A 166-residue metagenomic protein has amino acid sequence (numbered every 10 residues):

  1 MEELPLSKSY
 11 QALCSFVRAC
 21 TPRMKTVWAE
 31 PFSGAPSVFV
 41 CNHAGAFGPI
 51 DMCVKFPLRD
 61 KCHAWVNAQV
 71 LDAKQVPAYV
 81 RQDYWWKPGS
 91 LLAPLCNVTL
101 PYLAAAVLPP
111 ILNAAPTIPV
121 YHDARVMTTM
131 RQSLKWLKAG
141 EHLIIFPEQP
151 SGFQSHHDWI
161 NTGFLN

Functional and structural regions predicted by a protein language model:
M1-K25: N-terminal membrane-anchoring alpha-helices
F16-N166: Soluble catalytic domains of membrane acyltransferases
